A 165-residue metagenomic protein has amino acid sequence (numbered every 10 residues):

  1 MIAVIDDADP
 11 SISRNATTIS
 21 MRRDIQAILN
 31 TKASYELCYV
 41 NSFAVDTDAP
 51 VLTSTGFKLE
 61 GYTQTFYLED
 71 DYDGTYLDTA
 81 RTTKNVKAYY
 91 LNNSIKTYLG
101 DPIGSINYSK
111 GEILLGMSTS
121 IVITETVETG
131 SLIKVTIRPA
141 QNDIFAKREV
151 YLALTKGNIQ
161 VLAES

Functional and structural regions predicted by a protein language model:
M1-E36: Acidic, low-complexity glycine/serine/threonine-rich segments
D6, P10-S13, T17, L77 (+3 more regions): Hydrophobic alpha-helix feature that most strongly marks membrane-spanning transmembrane helices and their immediate
S11, I25, F43, Q141-D143: Short loop/turn segments at secondary-structure transitions that flank enzyme active sites
A33-S34, A44, V51-T55: Compositionally biased, low-complexity/repeat regions
C38-N41: Non-catalytic interaction/regulatory segments
A44-D48, D71, L77-D78, T129: Long, compositionally biased intrinsically disordered regions
L52-T97: Structural flexibility/helix-modulation signal
T82-K84, L91-S165: Surface-exposed interaction regions enriched in Ser/Thr/Asp/Glu that occur as long low-complexity tracts or repetitive
